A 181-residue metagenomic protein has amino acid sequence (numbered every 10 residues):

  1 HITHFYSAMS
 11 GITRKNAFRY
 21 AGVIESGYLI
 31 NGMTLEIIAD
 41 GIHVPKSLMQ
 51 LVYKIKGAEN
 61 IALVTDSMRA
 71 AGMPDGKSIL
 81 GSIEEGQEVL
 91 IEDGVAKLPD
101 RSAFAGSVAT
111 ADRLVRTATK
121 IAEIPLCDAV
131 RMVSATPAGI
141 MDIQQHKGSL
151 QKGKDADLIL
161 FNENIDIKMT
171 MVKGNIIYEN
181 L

Functional and structural regions predicted by a protein language model:
H1-A21: Divalent metal-binding pocket/active-site signature
A8-I12, I42-K46, A70-A71: Active-site environment of divalent metal-dependent phosphoester hydrolases
R19-I37, G41, Y53-T65, A70-K154 (+1 more regions): His/Asp/Glu-enriched, well-ordered alpha-helical/loop segment that forms or immediately abuts the divalent-metal
K46-V52: Catalytic cores of alpha/beta
E163-I165: Short, small/polar residue-rich loop motifs at catalytic or cofactor-binding pockets
